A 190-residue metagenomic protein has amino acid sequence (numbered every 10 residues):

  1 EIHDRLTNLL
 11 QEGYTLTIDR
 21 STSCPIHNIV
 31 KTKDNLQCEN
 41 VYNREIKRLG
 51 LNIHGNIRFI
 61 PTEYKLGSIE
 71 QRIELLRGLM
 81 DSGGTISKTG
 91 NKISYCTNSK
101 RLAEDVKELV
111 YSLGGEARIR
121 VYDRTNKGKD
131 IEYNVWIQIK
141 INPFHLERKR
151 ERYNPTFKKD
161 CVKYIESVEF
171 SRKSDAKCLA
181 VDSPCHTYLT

Functional and structural regions predicted by a protein language model:
E1-T190: Internal intein/HINT superfamily modules and their associated LAGLIDADG
